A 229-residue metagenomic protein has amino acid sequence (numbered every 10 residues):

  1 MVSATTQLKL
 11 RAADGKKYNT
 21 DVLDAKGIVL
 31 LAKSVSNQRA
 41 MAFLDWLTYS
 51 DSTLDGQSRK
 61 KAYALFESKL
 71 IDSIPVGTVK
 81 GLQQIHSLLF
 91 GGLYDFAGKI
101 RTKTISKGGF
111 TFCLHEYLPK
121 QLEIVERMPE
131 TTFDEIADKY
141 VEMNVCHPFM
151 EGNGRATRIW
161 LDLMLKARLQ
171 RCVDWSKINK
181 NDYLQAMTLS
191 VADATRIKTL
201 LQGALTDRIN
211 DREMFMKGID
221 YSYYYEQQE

Functional and structural regions predicted by a protein language model:
M1-D51: An anion-engaging/catalytic patch
S3-Q7, D174-D182: Substrate-binding beta-hairpin/strand module that engages nucleic acids
S36-G91, D95, M164-W175, Q227: N-terminal structured helix/loop subdomain that forms the ligand-binding/catalytic interface in diverse enzymes
L44-W46, F96-I105, N153, K198-Q202 (+1 more regions): Short coil/turn segments at secondary-structure boundaries
L88-Y94, K99-F112: Active-site substrate-recognition loop segments, prototypically the cytochrome P450 B′-helix/B-C loop
L93, D182, M187-E229: Acidic, carboxylate-rich catalytic segments that either coordinate divalent cations
G109-H147: Helix-hairpin-helix/helix-loop-helix acidic hairpins
E135-L169: Catalytic DNA-binding helix-loop module of base-excision-repair DNA glycosylases/AP lyases
